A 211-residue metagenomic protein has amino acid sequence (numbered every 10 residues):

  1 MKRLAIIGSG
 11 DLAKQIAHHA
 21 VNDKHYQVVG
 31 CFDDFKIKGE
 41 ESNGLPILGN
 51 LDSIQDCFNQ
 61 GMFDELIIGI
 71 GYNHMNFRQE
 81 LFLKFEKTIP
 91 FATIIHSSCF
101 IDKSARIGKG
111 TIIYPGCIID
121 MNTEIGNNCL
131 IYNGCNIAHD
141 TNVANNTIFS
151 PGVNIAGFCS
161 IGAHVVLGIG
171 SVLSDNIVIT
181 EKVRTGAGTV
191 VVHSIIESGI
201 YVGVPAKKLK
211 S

Functional and structural regions predicted by a protein language model:
M1-L45, Q55-F58, I89: Hydrophobic, well-ordered beta-alpha structural blocks that scaffold small-molecule cofactor pockets
G8, L66, F91, A138-H139: Generic structural signal for conserved hydrophobic packing positions in ordered secondary structure
L12, G71-H74, K207: Short glycine-rich anion-binding loops that position phosphate/pyrophosphate groups of nucleotides and phosphorylated
I16-A17, E41, F77-Q79, I195 (+1 more regions): Short glycine-/acidic-enriched loop or helix-start segments at secondary-structure transitions that form or flank
V29, D64, K109: Conserved acidic residues
G39-F100: Phosphate-bearing ligand-interacting subdomains that bind or position ATP/ADP/UDP/GDP/NAD(P) or nucleotide-linked
T93-L209: Structural signal for interior beta-strand "rungs" in well-ordered beta-sheet cores of soluble enzyme domains
